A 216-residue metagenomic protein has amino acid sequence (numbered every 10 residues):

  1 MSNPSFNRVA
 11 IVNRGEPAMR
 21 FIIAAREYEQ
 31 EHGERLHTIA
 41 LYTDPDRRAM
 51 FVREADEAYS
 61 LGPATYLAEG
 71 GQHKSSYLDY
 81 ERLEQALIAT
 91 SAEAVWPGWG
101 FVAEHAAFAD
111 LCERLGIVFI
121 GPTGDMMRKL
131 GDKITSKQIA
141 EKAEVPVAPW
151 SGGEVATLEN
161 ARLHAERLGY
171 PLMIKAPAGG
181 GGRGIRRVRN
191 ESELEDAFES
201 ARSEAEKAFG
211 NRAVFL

Functional and structural regions predicted by a protein language model:
M1-L216: N-terminal beta-alpha lobe that positions the nucleotide/phosphoryl donor in ATP/NTP-coupled carboxylate activation
